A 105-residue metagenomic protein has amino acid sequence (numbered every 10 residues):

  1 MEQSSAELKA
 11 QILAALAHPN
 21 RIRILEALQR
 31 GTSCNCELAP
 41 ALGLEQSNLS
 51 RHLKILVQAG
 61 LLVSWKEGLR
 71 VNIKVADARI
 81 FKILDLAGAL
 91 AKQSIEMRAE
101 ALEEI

Functional and structural regions predicted by a protein language model:
M1-S4, L8, I80-I105: Amphipathic alpha-helical dimerization/coiled-coil segments that flank or bridge DNA-binding/regulatory modules
S4-S47, E67-I80: N-terminal helix-turn-helix DNA-binding core of bacterial DNA-binding proteins
P40, V57-Q58: Alpha-helical residues within the helix-turn-helix
L53-K54: Short, hydrophobic-biased segments on the C-terminal half of alpha helices that form "recognition helices"
